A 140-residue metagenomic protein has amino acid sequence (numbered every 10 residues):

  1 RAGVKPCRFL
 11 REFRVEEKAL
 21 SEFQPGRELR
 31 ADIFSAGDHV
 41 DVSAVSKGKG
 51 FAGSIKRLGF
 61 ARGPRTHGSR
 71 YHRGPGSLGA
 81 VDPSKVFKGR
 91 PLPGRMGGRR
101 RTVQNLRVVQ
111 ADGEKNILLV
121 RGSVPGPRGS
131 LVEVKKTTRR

Functional and structural regions predicted by a protein language model:
R1-R140: Extended basic (Lys/Arg/His-rich) segments that typically form rRNA-contacting surfaces in ribosomal proteins
